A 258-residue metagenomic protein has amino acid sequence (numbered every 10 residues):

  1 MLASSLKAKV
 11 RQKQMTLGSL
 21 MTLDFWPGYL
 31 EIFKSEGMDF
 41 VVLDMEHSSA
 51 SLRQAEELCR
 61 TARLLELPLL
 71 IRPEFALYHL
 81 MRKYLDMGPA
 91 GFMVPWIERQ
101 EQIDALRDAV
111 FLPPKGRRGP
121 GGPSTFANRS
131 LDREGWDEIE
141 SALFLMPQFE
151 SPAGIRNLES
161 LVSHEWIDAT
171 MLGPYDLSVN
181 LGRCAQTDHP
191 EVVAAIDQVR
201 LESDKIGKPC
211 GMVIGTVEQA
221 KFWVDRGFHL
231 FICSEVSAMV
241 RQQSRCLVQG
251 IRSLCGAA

Functional and structural regions predicted by a protein language model:
M1-L20, S130-S141, D197-V199, D204-K205 (+1 more regions): N-terminal amphipathic alpha-helix/helix-capping segment at the start of soluble metabolic enzymes
M1-L69, F75-A76, D108, L145 (+1 more regions): Conserved N-terminal beta1-alpha1 strand-loop-helix module at the mouth
G18, V41-V42, M93, M171 (+2 more regions): Conserved beta-strand positions in the central sheet of alpha/beta enzyme cores
E31, S35, I71, A76-A90 (+4 more regions): Catalytic cores of alpha/beta
L52-D86, D108-R117, D137-E140, D188-G211 (+1 more regions): Alpha-helix-loop-beta-strand connector modules within alpha/beta enzyme cores
L77, R107, G121-L131, F149-R156 (+1 more regions): C-terminal alpha-helical cap/extension of soluble enzyme domains
H79, P89-E165, P174-V179: Conserved anion-binding
G91-A105, T170-L181, F228-L247: Glycine-rich phosphate-binding active-site loops on the catalytic face of alpha/beta enzymes
